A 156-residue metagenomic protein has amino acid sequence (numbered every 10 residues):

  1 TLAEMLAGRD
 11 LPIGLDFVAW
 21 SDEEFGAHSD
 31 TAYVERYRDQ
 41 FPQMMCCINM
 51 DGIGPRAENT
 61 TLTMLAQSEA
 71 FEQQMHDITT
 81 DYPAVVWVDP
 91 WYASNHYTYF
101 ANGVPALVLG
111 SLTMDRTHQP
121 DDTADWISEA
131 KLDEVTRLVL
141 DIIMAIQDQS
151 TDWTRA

Functional and structural regions predicted by a protein language model:
T1-Q74: Acidic/histidine-rich catalytic neighborhood of metal-dependent amide-processing enzymes
I53-A156: Active-site-adjacent substrate-binding region of metalloamidase/peptidase-like peptide-processing proteins
